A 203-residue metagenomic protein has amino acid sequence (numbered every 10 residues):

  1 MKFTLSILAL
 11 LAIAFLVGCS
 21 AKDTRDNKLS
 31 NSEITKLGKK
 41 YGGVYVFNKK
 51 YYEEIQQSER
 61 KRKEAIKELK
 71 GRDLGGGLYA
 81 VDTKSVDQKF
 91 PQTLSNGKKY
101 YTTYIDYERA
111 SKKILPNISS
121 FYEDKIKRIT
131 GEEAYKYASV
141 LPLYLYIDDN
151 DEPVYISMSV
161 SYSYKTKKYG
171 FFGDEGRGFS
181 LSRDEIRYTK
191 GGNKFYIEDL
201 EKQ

Functional and structural regions predicted by a protein language model:
M1-C19: Sec-dependent bacterial lipoprotein signal peptides
F3-S6, R25, Y122: Short, well-ordered helical secondary-structure segments
A14, S58, F121-Y122: Alpha-helical context
G18-L94, K98: N-terminal export/targeting and maturation segments
G75-Q203: Extracytoplasmic electrostatic interaction patches
